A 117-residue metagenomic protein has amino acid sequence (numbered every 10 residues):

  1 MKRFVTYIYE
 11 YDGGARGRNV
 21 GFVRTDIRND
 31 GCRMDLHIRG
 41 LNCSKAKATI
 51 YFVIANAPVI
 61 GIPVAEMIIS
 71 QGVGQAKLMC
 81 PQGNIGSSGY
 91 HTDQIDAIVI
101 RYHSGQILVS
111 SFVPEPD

Functional and structural regions predicted by a protein language model:
M1-D117: N-terminal targeting/export leaders
